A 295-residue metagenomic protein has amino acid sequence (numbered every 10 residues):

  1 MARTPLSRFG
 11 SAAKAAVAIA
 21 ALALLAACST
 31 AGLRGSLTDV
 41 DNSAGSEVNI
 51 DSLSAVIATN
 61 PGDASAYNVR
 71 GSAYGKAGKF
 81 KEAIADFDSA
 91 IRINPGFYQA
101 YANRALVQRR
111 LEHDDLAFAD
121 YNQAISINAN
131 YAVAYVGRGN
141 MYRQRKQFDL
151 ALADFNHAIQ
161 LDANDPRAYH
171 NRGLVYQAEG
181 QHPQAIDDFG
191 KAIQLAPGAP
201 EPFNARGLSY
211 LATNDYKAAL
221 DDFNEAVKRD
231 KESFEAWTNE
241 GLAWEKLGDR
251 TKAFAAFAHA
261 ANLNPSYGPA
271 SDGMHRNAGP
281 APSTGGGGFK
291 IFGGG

Functional and structural regions predicted by a protein language model:
A2-V17: Bacterial N-terminal signal peptides that target proteins for export
L6, L22-K81, A85, R92 (+1 more regions): N-terminal leader/linker segments that initiate helical-solenoid repeat arrays
T30-T38, E245-G295: Terminal, low-structured helical/coil segments at or just beyond the last alpha-helical repeat
S43-S52, G78-S89, R110-Q123, R145-H157 (+5 more regions): Structural signature of tandem alpha-helical TPR/SEL1-like repeats, specifically the intra-repeat loop/turn
A64-S65, Y98-Q99, A132-V133, P166-R167 (+4 more regions): Helix-start (N-cap) detector for alpha-helical repeat units in TPR-like alpha-solenoids, especially tetratricopeptide
